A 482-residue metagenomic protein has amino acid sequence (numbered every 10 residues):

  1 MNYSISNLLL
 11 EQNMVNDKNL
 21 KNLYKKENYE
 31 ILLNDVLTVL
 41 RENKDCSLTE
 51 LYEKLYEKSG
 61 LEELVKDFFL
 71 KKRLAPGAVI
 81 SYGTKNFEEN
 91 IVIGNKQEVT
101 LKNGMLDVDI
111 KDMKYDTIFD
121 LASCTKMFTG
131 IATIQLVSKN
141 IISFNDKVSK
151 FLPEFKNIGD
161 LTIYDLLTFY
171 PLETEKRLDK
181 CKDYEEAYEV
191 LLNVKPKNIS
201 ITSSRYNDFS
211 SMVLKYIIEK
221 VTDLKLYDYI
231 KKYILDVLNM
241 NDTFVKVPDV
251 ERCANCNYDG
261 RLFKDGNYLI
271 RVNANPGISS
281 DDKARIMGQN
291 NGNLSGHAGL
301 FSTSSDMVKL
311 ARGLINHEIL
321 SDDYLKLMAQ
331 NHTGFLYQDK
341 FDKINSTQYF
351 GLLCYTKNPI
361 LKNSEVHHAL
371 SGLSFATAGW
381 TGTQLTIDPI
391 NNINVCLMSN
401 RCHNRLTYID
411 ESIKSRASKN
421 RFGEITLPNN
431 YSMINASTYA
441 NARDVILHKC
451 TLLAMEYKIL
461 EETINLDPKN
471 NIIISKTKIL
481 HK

Functional and structural regions predicted by a protein language model:
N2-L23, V39: Non-catalytic accessory regions
E62-K66, N86-E88, T117-N145, S211-E219 (+2 more regions): Active-site SXXK
K66-D112, T168, C181-D183, Q384-D388 (+1 more regions): A short, well-structured edge-of-sheet supersecondary motif
K72-V79, T100-D165, P196-F209, S295-A298: Short active-site loop at a secondary-structure junction that contains or immediately precedes the catalytic residue(s)
Q97-K102, G159-A369: Short, surface-exposed loop or secondary-structure junction motifs that flank catalytic or metal-binding residues
N293-G299, G372-T386, N400-R405: Glycine-rich phosphate/pyrophosphate-binding beta-alpha loops
N316, A329-K340, P359-S364, N404-K482: Short, gly/Ser/Thr-rich active-site loops of penicillin-recognizing serine hydrolases
